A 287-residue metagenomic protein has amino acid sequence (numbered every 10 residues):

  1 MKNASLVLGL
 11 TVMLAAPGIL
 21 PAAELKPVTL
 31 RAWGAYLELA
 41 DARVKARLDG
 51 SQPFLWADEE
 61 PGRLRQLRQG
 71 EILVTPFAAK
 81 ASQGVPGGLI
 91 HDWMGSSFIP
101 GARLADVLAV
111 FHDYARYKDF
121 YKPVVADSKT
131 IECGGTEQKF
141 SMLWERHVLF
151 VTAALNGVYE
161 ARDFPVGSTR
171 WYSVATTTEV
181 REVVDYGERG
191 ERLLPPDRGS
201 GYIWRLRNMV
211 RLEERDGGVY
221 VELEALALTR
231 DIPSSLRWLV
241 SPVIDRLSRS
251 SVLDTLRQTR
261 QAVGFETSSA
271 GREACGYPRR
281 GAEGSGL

Functional and structural regions predicted by a protein language model:
M1-K2: N-terminal secretory signal peptides that target proteins for export/translocation
S5-P17: Bacterial N-terminal signal peptides
A23, P27-L287: Eukaryotic helix-grip
